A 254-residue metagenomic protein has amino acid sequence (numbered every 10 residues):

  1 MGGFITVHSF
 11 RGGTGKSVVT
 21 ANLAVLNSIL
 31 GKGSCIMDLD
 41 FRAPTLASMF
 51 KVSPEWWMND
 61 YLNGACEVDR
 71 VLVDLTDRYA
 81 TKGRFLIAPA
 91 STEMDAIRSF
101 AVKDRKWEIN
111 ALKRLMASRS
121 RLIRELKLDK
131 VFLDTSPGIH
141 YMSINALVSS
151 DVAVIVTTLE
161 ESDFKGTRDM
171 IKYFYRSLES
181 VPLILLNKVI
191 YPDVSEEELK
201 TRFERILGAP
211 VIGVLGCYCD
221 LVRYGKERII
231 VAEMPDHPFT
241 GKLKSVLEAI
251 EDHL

Functional and structural regions predicted by a protein language model:
M1-F4, L247-L254: Acidic-aromatic/histidine active-site loop/patch
G2-T6, G33-C35, F85, D129-F132: Residue-level preference for the first positions of well-ordered beta-strands
F4-R70: Walker A/P-loop NTP-binding active-site region of P-loop NTPases, recognizing the glycine-rich GxxxxGKT/S
D40-R42, K188-I190, Y218: Residues in the short beta-alpha loop(s) of Rossmann-like NAD(P)-binding domains
F41-L122, G225-K226: P-loop/Walker-type NTP enzyme "switch/lid" segment
V52-W56, Y173-F174, K200-F203, I229-A232: Short, hinge-like loop/turn segments at secondary-structure boundaries
M116-V214, R223: Conserved catalytic-core segment of NTP-binding enzymes
G225-G241: C-terminal boundary of histidine-terminating zinc-finger modules
